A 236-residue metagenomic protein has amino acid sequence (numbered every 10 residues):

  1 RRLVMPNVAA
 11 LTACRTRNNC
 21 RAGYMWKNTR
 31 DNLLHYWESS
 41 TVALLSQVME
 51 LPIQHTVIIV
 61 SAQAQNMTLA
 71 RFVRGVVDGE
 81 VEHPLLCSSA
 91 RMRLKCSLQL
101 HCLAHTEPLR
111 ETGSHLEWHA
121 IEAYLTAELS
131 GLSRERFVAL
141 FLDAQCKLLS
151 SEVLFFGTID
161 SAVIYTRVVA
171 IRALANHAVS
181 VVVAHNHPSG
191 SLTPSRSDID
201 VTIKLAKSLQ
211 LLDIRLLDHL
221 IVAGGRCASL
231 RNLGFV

Functional and structural regions predicted by a protein language model:
A9-C14, C20-L109: Long amphipathic alpha-helical segments
G79-L149, V153: Long amphipathic N-terminal alpha/beta scaffold segment
L86-S97, A123, F155-V236: Active-site-proximal loop/helix of nucleotide/amide-processing enzymes and allied scaffolds
